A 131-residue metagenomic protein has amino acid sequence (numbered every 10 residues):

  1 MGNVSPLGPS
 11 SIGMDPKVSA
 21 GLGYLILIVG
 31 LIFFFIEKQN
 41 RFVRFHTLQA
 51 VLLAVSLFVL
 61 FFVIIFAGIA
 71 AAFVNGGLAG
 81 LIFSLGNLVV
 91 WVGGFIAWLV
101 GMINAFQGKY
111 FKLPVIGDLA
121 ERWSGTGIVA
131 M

Functional and structural regions predicted by a protein language model:
M1-L52, I103-M131: Membrane-interface extramembranous regions at the lipid-water interface
S19-E37, Q49-G101: Hydrophobic alpha-helical transmembrane segments in multi-pass membrane proteins
